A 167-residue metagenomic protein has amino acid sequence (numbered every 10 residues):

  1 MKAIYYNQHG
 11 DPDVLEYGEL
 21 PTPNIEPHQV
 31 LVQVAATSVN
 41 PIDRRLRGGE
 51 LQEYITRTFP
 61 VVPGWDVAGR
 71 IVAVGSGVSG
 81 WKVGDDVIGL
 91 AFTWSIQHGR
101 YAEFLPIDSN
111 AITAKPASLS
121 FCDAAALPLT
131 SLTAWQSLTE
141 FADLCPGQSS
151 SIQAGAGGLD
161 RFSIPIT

Functional and structural regions predicted by a protein language model:
P21-V39, L51-T93: Glycine-rich beta-strand-centered segment in the early N-terminal region that forms part of a ligand/cofactor-binding
I42-G48: Cytochrome P450 core scaffold surrounding the K-helix E-X-X-R motif and the conserved "meander" helix-loop region
S95-S109: A structural motif shared across PLP-dependent enzymes of the aminotransferase-like
C122-D123: C-terminal boundary of histidine-terminating zinc-finger modules
L127-T167: Mid-domain Rossmann-like dinucleotide-binding core that forms the NAD(H)/NADP(H) cofactor-binding site
